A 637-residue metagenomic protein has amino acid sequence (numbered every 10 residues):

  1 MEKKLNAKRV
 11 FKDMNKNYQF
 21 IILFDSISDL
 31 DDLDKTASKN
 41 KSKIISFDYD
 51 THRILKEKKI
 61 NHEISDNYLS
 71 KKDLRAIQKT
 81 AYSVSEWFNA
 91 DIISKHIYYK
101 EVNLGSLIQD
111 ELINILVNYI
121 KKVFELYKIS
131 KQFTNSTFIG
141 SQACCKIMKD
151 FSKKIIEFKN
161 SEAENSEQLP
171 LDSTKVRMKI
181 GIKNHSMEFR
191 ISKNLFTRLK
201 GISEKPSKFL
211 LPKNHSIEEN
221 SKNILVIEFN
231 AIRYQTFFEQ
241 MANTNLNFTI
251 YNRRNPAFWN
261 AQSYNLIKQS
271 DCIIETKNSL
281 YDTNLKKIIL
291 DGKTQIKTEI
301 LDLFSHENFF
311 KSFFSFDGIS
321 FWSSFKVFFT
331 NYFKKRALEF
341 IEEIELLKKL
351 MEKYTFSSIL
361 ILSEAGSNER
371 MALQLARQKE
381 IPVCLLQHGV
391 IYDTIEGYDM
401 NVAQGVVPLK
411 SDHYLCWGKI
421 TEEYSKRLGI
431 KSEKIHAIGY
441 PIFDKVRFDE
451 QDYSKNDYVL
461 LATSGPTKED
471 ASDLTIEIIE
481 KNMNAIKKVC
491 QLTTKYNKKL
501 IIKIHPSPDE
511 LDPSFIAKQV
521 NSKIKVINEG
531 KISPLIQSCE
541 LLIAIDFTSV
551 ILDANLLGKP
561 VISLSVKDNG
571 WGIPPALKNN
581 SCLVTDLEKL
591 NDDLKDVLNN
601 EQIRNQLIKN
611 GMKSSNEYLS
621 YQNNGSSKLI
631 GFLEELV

Functional and structural regions predicted by a protein language model:
M1-V637: Catalytic-core helical/loop segments in enzymes performing group transfer/polymerization on anionic/lipid-linked
